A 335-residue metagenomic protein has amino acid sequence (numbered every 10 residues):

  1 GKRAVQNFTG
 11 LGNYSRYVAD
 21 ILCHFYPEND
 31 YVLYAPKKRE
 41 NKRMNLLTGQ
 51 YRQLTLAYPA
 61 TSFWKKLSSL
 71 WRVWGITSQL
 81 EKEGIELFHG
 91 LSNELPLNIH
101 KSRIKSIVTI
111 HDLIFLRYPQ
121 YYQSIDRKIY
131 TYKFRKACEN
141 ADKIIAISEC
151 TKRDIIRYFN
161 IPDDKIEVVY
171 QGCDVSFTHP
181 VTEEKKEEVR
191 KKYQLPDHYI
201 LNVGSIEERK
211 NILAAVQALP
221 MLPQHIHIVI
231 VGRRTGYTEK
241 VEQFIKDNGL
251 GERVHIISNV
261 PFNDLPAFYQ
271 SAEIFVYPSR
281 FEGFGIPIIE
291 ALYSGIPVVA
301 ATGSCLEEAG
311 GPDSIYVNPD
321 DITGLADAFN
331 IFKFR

Functional and structural regions predicted by a protein language model:
G1-R335: Carbohydrate transferase catalytic cores enriched for Leloir-type hexosyltransferases
